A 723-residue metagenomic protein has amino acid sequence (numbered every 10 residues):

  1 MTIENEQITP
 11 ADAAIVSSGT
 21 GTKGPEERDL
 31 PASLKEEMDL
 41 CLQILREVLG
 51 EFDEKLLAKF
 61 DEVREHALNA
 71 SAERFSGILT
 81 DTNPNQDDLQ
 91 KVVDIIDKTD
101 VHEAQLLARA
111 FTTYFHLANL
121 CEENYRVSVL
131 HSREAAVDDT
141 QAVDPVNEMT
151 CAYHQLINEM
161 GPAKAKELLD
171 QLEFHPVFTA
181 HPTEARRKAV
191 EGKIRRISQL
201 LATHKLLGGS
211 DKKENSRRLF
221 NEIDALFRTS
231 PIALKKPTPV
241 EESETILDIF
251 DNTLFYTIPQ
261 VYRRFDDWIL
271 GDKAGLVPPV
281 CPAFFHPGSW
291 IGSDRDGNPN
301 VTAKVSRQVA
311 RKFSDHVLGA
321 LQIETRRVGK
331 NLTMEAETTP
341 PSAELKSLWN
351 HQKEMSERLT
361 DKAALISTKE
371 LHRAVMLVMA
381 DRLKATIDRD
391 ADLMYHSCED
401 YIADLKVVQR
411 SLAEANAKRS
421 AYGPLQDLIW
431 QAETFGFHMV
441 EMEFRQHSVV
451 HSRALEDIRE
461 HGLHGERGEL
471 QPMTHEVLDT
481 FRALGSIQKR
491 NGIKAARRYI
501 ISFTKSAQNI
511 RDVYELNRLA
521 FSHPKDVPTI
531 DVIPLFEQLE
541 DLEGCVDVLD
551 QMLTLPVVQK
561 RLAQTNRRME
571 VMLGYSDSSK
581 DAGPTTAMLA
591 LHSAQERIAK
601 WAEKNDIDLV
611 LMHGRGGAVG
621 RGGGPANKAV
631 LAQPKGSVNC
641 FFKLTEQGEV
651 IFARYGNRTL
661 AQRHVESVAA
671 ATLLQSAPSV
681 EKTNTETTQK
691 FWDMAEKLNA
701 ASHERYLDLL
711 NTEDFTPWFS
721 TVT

Functional and structural regions predicted by a protein language model:
T2-G462, M473, I530, G623 (+1 more regions): Often metal-dependent polyanion-binding catalytic scaffolds in large enzymes
I15, V301-L332, A520-N699: Catalytic or ion-translocation cores adjacent to nucleophile or general acid/base/metal-coordination motifs in diverse
M38, L56, A104, S243 (+22 more regions): Active-site-proximal structural scaffolding
I269-P287, D479, I510-E515, D547-V558 (+1 more regions): Conserved alpha/beta core surface patches that mediate binding of polyanionic ligands
G292-R295, A303, Q446, V477 (+4 more regions): Expand to "…catalyze enediolate/carbanion chemistry for C-C bond making/breaking, isomerization, decarboxylation
S367-T368, R373-D381, A385, A417 (+6 more regions): Active-site cores of enzymes that catalyze phosphoryl transfer or operate on phosphate-rich substrates
R410, N491-R498, T529-D531, D608: Short, surface-exposed connector motifs at secondary-structure boundaries
K682-T723: Long, compositionally biased intrinsically disordered regions
